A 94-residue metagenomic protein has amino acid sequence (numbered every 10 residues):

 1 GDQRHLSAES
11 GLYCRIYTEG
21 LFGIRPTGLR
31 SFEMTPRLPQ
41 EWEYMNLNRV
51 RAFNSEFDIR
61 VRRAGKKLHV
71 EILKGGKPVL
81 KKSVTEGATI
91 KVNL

Functional and structural regions predicted by a protein language model:
G1-L94: Non-catalytic C-terminal accessory modules of carbohydrate-active enzymes
